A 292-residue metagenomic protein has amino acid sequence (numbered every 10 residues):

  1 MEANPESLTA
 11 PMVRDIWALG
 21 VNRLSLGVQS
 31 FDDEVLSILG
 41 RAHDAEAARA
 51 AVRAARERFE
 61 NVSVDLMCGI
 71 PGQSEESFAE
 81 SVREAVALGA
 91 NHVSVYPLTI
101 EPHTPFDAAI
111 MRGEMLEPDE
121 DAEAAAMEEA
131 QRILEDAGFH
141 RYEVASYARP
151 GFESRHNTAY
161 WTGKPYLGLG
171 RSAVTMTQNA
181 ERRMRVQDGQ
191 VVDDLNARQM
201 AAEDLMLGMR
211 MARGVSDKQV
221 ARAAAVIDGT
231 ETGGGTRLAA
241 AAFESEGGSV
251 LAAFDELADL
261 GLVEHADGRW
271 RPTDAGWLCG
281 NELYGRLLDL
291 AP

Functional and structural regions predicted by a protein language model:
E2-E244, P292: C-terminal scaffold of the Radical SAM
I133, E256, R286: Solvent-exposed, charged/polar functional surfaces in cytosolic regulatory/catalytic domains
E246-G248, G268: Mobile late-domain/C-terminal helix-loop "cap" segments that border catalytic sites or the cytosolic face
S249-L260: Basic amphipathic alpha-helical segments that dock to polyanions
A258-G268: A short, conserved structural fragment
R269-T273: Minor-groove-contacting beta-hairpin "wing" of winged helix-turn-helix DNA-binding domains
A275-P292: Short, amphipathic alpha-helical interaction segments positioned at domain boundaries
